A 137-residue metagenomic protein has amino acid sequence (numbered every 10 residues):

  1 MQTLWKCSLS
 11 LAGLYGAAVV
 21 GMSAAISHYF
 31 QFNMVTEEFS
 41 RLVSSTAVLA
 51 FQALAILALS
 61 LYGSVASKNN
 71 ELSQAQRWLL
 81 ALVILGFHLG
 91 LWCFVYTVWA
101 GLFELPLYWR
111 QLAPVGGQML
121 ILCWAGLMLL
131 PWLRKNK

Functional and structural regions predicted by a protein language model:
M1-K137: Polytopic transmembrane helical bundles with strong interfacial aromatic enrichment
